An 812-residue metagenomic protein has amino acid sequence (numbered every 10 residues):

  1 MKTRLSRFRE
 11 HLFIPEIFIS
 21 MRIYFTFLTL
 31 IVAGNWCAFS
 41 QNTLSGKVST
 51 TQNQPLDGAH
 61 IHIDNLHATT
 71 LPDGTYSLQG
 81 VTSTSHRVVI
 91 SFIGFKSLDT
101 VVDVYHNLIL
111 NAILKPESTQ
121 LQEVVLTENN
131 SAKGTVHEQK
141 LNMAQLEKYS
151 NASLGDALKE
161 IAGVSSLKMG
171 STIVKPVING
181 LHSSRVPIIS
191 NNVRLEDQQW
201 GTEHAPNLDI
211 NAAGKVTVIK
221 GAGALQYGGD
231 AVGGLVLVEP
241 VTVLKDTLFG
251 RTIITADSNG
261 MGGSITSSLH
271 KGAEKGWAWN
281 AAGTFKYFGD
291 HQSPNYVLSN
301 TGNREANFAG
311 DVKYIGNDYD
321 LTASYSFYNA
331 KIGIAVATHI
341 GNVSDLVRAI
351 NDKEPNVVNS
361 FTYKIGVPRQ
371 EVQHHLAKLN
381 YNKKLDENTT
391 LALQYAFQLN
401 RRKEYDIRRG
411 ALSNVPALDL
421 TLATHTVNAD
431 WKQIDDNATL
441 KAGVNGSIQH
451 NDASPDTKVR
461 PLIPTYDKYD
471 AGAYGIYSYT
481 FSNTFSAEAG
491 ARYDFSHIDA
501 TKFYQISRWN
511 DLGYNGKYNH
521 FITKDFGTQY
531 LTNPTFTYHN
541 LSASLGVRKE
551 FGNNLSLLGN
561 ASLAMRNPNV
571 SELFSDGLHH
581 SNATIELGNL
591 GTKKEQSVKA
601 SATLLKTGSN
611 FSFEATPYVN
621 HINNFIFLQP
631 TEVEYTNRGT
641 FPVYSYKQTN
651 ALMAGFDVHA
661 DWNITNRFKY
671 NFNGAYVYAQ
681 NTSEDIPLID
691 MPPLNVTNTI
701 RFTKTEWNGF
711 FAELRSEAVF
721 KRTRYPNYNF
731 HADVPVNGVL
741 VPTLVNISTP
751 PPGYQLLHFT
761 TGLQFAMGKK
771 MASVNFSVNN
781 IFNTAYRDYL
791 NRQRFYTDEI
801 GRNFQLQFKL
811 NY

Functional and structural regions predicted by a protein language model:
E10, V415-D430, G472, T584-K593 (+4 more regions): Outer membrane beta-barrel strand-and-loop segments of large Gram-negative receptors, especially TonB-dependent
S49-T51, H60, S91-F95, Y105-E147 (+2 more regions): Short, acidic, small-residue-rich periplasmic hinge/interaction motif at the N-terminus of Gram-negative outer-membrane
Y76-G80, S166, V193-K220: Short acidic/polar hinge/loop motifs at secondary-structure boundaries that mediate gating or recognition
L108-I113, L154-A157, V174-V177, I189 (+4 more regions): N-terminal periplasmic accessory domains that precede and gate Gram-negative outer-membrane beta-barrel machines
Q199, A212-G214, L225-N295, N300-F308 (+1 more regions): Outer-membrane beta-barrel translocator/receptor signature
F288, P294, S299-T301, D320-L379 (+4 more regions): Flexible loop and strand-edge segments within Gram-negative outer membrane beta-barrel domains
Y618-I622, V633, G639-Y728: Gram-negative outer-membrane beta-barrel transporters
N623-N624, L628, A718-V736, L763-Y812: C-terminal beta-signal and adjacent terminal beta-strands/loops of Gram-negative outer-membrane beta-barrel proteins
